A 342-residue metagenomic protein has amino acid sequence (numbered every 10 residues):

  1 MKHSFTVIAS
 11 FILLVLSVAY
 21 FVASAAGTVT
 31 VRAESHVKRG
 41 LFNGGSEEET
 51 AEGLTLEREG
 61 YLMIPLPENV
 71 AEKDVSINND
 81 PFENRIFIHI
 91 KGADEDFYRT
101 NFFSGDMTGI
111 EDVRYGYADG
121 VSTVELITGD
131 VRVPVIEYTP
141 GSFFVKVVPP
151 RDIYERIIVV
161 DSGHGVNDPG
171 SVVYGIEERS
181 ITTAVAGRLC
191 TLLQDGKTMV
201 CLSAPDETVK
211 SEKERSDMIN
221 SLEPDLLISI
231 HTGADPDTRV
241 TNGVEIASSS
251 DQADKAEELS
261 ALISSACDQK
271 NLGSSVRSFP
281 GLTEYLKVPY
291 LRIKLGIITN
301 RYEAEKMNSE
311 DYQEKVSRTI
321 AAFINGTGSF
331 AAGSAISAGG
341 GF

Functional and structural regions predicted by a protein language model:
K2-I158, V166, T191, D195-G196 (+1 more regions): Short linear recognition/processing motifs and adjacent strand/loop elements at protein termini and domain edges
S4-T6, I88, I176-F342: Active-site-proximal helix/loop segments of hydrolytic enzymes
S46, E83, H164, G170-S171 (+2 more regions): Low-complexity, compositionally biased segments
A71, S171, T208: Generic anion/oxyanion-binding catalytic loop in active/binding sites
D130, P169-G170, Y302-E303: A generic structural signal for short coil/turn motifs at secondary-structure boundaries
Y154-I157, S162-V185: Active-site-proximal loop motif in hydrolases
